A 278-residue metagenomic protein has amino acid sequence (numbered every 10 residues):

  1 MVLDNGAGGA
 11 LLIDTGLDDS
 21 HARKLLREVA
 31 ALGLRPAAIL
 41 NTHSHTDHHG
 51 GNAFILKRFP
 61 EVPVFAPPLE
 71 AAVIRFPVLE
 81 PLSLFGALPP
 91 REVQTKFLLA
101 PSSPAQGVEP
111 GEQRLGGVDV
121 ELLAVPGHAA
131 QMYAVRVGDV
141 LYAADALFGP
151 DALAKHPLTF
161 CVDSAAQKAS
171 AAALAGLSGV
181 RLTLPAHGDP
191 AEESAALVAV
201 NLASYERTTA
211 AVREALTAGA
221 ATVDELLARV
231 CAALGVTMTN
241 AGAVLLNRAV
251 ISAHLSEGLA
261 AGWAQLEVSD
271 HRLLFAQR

Functional and structural regions predicted by a protein language model:
M1-R35, A134-G149: Conserved beta-strand hairpin/beta-sheet module of binuclear metal-dependent hydrolase folds, prominently
V2, A30, I55-K57, V62-F65 (+7 more regions): A structural signal for the main folded, soluble domain(s) of proteins
V2-D4, P63, R114, A134-R136 (+1 more regions): Short, well-ordered beta-strand micro-motif
A10, I39, P63, L141 (+1 more regions): Hydrophobic "anchor" residues on beta-strands that sit immediately upstream of conserved functional sites
D14, V29, H43, I55 (+8 more regions): Divalent metal-coordination and catalytic microenvironments
L17-D19, D119-T209: Metallo-beta-lactamase
L17-R114: Active-site HxH/HxHxD metal-binding segment of metal-dependent hydrolases
E214-R278: C-terminal regulatory/interaction regions
